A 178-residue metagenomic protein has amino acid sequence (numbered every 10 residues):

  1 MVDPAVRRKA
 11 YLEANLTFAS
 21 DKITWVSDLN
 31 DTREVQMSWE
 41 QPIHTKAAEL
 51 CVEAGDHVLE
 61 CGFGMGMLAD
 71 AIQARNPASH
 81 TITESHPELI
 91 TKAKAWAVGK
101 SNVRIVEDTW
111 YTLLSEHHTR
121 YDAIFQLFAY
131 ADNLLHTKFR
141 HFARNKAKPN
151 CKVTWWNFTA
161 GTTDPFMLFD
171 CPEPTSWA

Functional and structural regions predicted by a protein language model:
M37-G55: Conserved alpha-helix/loop element of class I SAM-dependent methyltransferases that forms part of the SAM/SAH-binding
A54-G64: Conserved class I S-adenosyl-L-methionine
M65-P77: Conserved SAM-binding loop of SAM-dependent methyltransferases across substrates and taxa, primarily the Class I
S79-E84, W155: Conserved SAM-binding motif I beta-strand of class I
L89, A131-A178: C-terminal substrate-binding/active-site "lid" region of AdoMet-derived donor-dependent transferases
A93-K94: Conserved SAM-binding loop
K100-W110: Conserved SAM-binding strand-loop segment of SAM-dependent methyltransferases
Y111, S115-I124, F128: A short acidic, Gly/Pro-enriched loop at the edge of an enzyme's catalytic core that lines a small-molecule cofactor
